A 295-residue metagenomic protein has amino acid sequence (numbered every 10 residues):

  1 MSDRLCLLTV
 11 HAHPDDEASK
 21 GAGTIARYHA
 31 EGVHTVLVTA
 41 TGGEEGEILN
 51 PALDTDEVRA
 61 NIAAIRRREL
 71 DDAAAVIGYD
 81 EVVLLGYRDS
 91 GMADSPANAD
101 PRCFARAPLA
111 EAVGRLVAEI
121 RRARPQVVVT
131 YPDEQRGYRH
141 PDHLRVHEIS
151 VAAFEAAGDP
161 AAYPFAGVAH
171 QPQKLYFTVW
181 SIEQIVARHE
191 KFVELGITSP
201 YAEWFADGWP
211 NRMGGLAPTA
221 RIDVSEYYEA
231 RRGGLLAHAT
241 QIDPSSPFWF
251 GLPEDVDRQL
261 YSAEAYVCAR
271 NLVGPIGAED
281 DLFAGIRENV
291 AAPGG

Functional and structural regions predicted by a protein language model:
M1-R124, D255, V267-C268, P275-I276 (+1 more regions): Active-site rim/loop-helix segments in enzyme catalytic domains that contact anionic ligands
M1-V10, A97-N98, R102-G295: Metal-dependent de-N-acetylase/amidase catalytic core
